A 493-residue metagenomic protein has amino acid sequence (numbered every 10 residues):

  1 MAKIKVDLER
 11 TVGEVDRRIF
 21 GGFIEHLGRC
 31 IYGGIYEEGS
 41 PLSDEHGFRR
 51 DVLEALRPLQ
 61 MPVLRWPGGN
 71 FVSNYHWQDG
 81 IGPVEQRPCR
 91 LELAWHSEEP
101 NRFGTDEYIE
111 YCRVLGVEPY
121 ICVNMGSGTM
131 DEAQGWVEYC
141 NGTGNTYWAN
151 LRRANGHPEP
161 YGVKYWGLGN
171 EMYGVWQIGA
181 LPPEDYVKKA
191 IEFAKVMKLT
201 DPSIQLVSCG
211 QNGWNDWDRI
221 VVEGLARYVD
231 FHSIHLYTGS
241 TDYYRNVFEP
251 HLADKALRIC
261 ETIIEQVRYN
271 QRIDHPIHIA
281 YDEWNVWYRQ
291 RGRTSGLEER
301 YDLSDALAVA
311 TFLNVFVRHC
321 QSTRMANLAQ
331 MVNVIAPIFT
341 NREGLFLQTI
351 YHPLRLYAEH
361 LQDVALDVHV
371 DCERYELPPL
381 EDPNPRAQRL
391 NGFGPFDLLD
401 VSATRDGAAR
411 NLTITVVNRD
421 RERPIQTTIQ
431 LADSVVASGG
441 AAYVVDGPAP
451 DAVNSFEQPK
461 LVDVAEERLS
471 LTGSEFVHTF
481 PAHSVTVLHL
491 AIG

Functional and structural regions predicted by a protein language model:
M1-W217, V222-F231, A253-D254, R258-G493: Non-catalytic accessory regions flanking glycosidase/transglycosidase catalytic cores in CAZymes
H235-E249: Active-site His/acidic residue clusters
